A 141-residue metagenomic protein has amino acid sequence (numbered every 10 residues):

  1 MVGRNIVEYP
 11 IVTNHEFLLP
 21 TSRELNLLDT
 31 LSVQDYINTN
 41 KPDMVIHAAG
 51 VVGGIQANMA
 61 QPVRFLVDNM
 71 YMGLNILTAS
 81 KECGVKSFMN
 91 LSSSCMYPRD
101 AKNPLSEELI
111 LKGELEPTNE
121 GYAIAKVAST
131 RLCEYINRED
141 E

Functional and structural regions predicted by a protein language model:
M1-V51: N-terminal Rossmann/SDR dinucleotide-binding element
N5, Y9, A79, L132: Rossmann-fold NAD(P)-dependent oxidoreductase module
L28, A60-M72, E116, E120 (+1 more regions): Glycine-rich NAD(P)-binding loop of the Rossmann-fold in SDR/ketoreductase-type enzymes
D29, M44, Y71-N75, S87 (+2 more regions): Conserved cofactor-binding/catalytic machinery of classical short-chain dehydrogenase/reductase
T30-N69, E82, R99: NAD(P)H-binding glycine-rich loop region in Rossmannoid oxidoreductase-like domains and their noncatalytic homologs
L74-N119: Conserved Rossmann-fold NAD(P)-dependent oxidoreductase catalytic core, especially the SDR/UDP-sugar
P117-E141: Active-site Tyr-X1-5-Lys
